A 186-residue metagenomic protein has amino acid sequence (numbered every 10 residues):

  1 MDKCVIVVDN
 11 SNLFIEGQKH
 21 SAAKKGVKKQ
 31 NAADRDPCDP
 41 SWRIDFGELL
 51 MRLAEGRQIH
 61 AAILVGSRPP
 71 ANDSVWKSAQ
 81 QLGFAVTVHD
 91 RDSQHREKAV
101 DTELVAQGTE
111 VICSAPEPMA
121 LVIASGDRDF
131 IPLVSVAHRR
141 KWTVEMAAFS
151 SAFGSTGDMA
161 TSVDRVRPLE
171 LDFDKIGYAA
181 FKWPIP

Functional and structural regions predicted by a protein language model:
M1-V100, S150-S151: Domain-level signal for Mg2+-assisted phosphodiester chemistry and nucleotide/NA-binding surfaces in nucleic-acid
P70-P186: Nuclease catalytic cores that cleave nucleic-acid phosphodiester bonds, predominantly acidic two-metal-ion
